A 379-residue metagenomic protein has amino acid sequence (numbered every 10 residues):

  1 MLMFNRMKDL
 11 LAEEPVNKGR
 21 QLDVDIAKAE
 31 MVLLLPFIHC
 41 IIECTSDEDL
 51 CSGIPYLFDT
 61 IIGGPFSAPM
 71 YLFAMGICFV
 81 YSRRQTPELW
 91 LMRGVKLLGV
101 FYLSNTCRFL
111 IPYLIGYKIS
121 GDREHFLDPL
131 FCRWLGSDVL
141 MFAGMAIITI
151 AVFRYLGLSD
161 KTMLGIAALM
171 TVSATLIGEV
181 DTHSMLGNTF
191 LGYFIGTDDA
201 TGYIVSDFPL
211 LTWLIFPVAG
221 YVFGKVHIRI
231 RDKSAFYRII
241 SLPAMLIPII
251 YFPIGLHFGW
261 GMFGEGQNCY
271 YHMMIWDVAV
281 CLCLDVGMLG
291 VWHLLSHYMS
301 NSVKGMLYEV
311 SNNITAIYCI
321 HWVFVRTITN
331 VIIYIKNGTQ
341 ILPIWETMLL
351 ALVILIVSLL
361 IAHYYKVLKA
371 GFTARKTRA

Functional and structural regions predicted by a protein language model:
M1-A379: Alpha-helical transmembrane segments and their immediate juxtamembrane cytosolic regions
